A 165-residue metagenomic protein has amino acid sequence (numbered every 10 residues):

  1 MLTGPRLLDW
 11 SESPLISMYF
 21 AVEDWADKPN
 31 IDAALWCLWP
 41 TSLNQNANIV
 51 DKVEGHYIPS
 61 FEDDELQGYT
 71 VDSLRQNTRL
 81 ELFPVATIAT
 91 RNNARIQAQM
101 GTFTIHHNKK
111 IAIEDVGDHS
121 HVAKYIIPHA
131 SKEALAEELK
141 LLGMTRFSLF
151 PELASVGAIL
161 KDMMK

Functional and structural regions predicted by a protein language model:
M1-K165: Catalytic-core elements of nucleic-acid end-processing and repair enzymes
